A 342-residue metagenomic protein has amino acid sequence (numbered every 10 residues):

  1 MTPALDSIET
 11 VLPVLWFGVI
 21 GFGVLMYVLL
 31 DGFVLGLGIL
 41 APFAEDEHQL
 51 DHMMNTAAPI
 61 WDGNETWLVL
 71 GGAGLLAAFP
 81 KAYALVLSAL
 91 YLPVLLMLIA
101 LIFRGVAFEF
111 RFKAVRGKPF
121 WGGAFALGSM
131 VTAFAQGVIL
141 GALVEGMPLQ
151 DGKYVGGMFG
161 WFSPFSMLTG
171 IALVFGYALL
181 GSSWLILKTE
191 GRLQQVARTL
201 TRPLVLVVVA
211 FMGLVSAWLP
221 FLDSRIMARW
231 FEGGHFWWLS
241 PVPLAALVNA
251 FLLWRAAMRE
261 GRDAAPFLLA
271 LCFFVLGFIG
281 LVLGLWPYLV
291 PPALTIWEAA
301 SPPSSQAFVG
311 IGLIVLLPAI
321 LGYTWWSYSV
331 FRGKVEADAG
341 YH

Functional and structural regions predicted by a protein language model:
M1-F17, G74-Y91, V144-P164, R225: Helix-coil boundary and interhelical linker segments in multi-pass alpha-helical membrane proteins
M1-G63, V69-G72: N-terminal signal-anchor module of multipass membrane proteins
T2, V290-V309: Short, membrane-exposed interhelical loops at transmembrane-helix boundaries
W16-Y27, L87-I99, A126-V131, G160-V174 (+2 more regions): Alpha-helical transmembrane segments
I60-V131, R229-W237: Membrane-interface helix-loop-helix modules in multi-pass inner-membrane proteins
F110-R262, P266: Long, contiguous internal "core" modules enriched in hydrophobic/ aromatic residues
A228-S240, A300-L316: Membrane-interface transmembrane-helix boundary segments in multi-pass integral membrane proteins
W254-G261, G322-D338: Membrane-interface capping segments at transmembrane-helix boundaries
